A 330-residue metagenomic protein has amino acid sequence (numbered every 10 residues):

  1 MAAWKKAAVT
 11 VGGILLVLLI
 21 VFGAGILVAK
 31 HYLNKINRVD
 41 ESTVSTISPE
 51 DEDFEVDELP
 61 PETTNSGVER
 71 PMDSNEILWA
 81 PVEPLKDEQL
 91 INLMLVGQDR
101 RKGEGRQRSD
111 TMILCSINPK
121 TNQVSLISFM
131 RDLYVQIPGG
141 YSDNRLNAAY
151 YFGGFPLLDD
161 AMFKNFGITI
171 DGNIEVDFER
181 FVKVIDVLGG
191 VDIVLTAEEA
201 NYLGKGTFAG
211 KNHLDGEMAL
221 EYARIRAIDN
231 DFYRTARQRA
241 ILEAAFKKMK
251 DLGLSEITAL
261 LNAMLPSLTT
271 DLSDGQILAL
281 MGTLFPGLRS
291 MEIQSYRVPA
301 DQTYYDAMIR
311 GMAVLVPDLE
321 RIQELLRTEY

Functional and structural regions predicted by a protein language model:
A3-G13, V21-Y330: Non-catalytic, solvent-exposed segments at the cell envelope interface
